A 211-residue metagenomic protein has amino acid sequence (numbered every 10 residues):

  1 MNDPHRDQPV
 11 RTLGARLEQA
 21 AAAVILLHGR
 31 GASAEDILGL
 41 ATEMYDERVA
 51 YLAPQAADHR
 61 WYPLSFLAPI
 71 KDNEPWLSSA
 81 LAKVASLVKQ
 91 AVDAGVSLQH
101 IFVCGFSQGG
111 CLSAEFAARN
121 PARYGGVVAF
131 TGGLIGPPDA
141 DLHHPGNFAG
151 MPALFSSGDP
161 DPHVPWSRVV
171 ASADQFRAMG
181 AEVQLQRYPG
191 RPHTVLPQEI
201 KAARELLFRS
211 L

Functional and structural regions predicted by a protein language model:
N2-H100: Serine-hydrolase catalytic machinery in alpha/beta-hydrolase-like enzymes
R30, S167-L211: C-terminal catalytic histidine-bearing segment of alpha/beta-hydrolase fold enzymes
I37-L40, D141, P165-Q175: Short alpha-helix in the alpha/beta-hydrolase fold that links the catalytic acid
V103-G105, F130, S156: Short beta-strand immediately N-terminal to the catalytic nucleophile in serine-hydrolase-like folds
G105-G109, S113: Gly/Ala-rich beta-loop-alpha elbow adjacent to hydrolase catalytic centers
L112-F116, P138: Hydrolases whose catalytic domains are alpha/beta-hydrolase-1, hotdog thioesterase, or metallo-beta-lactamase-like
A122-I135: A conserved short beta-strand
L154-S157, D161: Short beta-strand/loop motif that positions the catalytic acidic residue of the alpha/beta-hydrolase fold
